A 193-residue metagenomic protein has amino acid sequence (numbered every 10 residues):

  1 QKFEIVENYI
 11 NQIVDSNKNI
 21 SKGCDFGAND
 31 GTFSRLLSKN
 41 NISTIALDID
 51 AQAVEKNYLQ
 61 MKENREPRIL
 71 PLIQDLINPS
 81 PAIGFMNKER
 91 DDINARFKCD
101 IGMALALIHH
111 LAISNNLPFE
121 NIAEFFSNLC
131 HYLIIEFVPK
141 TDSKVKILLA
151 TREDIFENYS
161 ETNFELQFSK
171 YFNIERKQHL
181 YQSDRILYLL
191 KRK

Functional and structural regions predicted by a protein language model:
Q1-K18: Conserved alpha-helix/loop element of class I SAM-dependent methyltransferases that forms part of the SAM/SAH-binding
K18-N29: Conserved class I S-adenosyl-L-methionine
D30-I42: Conserved SAM-binding loop of SAM-dependent methyltransferases across substrates and taxa, primarily the Class I
S43-D48: Conserved SAM-binding motif I beta-strand of class I
Y58-R96: S-adenosyl-L-methionine
M103: A conserved beta-strand element that flanks and buttresses the S-adenosyl-L-methionine
H110-F126: A short, conserved alpha-helix within the catalytic core of class I
F125-K140: Conserved beta-strand signature within the Rossmann-like core of class I S-adenosyl-L-methionine
